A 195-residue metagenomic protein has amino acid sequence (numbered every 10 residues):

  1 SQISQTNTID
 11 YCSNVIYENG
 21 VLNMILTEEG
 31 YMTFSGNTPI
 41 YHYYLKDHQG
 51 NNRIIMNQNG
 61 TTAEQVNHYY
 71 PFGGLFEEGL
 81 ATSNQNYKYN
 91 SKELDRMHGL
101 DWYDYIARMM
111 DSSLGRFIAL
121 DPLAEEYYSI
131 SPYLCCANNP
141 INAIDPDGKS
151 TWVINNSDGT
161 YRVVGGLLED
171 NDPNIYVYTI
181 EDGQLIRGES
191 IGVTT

Functional and structural regions predicted by a protein language model:
S1, N14-E18, G30-T33, T151-I154 (+1 more regions): Short polybasic amphipathic segments
S1-Q2, E18, I55, F117-A119: Short hydrophobic/aromatic-rich beta-strand segments that constitute the beta-sheet cores of beta-sandwich/beta-barrel
Q2-Q5, R187: Surface-exposed charge patches in extracellular/virion surface proteins
S4-N7, D111: ABC ATPase nucleotide-binding domain signature region
N7-I9, S13, Y17-N23, E28 (+2 more regions): A motif-centric feature for acidic-aromatic and gly/ser/thr-rich catalytic loops and repeats
N59-G74, H98, I106-R108, S112-T194: Short turn/helix-capping motifs enriched in Asx and small/polar residues
